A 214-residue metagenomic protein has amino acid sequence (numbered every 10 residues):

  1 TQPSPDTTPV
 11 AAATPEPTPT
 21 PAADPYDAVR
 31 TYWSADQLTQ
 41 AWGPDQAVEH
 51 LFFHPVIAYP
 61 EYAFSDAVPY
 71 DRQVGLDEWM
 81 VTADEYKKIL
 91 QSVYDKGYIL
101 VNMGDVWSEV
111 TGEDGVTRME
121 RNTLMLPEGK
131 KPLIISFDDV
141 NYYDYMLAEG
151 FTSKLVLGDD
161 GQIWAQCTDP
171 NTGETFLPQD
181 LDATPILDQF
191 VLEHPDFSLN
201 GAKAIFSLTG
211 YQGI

Functional and structural regions predicted by a protein language model:
T1-Y26: Ser/Thr-rich, Proline-interspersed low-complexity disordered segments
P21-F53, P60: N-terminal carbohydrate-binding accessory modules
A47-I214: Active-site beta->alpha N-cap acidic-glycine motif
